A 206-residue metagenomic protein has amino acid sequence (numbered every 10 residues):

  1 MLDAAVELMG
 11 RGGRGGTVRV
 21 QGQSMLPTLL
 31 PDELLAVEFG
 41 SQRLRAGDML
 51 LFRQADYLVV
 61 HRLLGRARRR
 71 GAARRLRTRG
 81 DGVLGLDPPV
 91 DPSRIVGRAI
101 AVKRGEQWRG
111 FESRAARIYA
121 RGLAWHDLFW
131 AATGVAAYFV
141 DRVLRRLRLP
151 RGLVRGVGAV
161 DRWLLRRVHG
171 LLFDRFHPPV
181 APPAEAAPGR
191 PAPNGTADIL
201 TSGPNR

Functional and structural regions predicted by a protein language model:
M1-R43, Q107-R206: Protein maturation boundaries and topogenic segments
A36-V37, L51, R77, V96: Hydrophobic beta-strand signal
Q42-R53: Short coil-to-beta transition motif at edge beta-strands of beta-rich domains
R53-R62, P88-S93: Short coil-to-beta-strand transition motifs
D56-R69, R74-R77: Helix-adjacent hinge/juxtasegments
R66-R68, R98, V102: Residue-level recognition of beta-strand microenvironments
A73-R94: Short solvent-exposed strand/turn elements
